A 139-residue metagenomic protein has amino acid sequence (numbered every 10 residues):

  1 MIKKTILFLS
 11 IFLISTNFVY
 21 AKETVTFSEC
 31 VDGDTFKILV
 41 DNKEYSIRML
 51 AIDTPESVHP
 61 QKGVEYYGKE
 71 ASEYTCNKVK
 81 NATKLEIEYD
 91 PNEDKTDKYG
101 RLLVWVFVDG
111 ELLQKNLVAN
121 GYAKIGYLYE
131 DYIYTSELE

Functional and structural regions predicted by a protein language model:
I2-S10, N17-E139: Small beta-barrel nucleic-acid-binding modules, primarily SNase/OB-fold domains and secondarily Tudor-like barrels
